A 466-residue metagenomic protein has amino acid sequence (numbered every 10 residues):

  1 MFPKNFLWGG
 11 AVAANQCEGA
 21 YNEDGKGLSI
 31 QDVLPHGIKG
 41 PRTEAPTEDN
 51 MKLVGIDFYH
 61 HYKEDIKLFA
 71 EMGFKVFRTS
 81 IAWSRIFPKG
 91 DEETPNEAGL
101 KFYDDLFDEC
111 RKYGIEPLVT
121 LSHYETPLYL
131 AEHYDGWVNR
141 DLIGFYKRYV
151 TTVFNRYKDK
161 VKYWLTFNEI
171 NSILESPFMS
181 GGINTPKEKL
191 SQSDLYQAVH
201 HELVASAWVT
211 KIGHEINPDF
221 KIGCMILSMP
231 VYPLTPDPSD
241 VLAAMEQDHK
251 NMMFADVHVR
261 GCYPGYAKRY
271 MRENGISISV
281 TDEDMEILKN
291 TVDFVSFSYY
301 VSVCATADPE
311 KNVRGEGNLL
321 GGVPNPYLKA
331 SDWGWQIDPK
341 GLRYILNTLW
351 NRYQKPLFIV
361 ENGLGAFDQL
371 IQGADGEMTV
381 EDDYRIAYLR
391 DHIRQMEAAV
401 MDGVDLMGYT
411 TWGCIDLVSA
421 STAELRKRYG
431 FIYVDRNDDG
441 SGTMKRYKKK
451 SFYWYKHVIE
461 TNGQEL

Functional and structural regions predicted by a protein language model:
M1-P46, K89-D91, L100-L466: Active-site region of glycoside hydrolase catalytic domains
A11-V12, G55-Y59, K63, A70 (+2 more regions): Glycan-recognition patch characteristic of GH18 chitinases/ENGases and related GlcNAc/peptidoglycan-binding proteins
T47-H61, V138-R140: Active-site mouth loops of central-metabolism enzymes
H61-A82, N290, F294: Catalytic domains of carbohydrate-active enzymes, especially glycoside hydrolases
I81-P95: Glycine-rich, proline-tolerant flexible connector loops at the mouths of alpha/beta enzymes
